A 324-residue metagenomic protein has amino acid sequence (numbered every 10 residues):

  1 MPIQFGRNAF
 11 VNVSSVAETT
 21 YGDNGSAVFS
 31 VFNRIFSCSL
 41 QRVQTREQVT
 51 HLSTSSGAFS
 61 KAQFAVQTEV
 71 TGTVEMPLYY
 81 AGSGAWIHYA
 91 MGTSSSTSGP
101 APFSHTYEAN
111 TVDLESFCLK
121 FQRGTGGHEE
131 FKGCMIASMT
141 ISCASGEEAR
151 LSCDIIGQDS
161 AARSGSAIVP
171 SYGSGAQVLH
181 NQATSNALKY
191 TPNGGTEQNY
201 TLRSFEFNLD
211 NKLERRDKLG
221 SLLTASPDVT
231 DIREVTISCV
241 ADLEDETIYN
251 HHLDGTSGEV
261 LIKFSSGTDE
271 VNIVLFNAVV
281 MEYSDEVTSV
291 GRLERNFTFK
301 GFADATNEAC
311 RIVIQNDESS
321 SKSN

Functional and structural regions predicted by a protein language model:
M1-N324: Signature of extracytoplasmic/envelope-associated structural regions
